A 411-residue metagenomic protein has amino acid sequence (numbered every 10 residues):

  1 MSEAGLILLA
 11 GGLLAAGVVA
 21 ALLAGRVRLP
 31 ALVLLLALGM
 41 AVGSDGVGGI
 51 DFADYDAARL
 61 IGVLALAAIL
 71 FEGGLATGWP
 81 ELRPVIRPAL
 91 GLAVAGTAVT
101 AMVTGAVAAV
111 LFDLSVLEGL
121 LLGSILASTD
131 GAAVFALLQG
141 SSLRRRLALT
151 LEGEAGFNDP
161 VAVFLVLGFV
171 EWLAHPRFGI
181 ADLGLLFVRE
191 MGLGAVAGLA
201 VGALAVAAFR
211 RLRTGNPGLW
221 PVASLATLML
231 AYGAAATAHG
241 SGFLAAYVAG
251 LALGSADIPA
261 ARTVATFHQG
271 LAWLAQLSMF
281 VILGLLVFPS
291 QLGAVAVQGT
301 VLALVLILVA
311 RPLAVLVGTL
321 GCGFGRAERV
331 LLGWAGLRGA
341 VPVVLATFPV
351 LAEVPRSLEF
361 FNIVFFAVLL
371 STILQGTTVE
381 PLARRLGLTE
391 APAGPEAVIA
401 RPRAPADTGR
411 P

Functional and structural regions predicted by a protein language model:
M1-R410: Transmembrane helical cores of multi-pass secondary ion antiporters/exchangers
